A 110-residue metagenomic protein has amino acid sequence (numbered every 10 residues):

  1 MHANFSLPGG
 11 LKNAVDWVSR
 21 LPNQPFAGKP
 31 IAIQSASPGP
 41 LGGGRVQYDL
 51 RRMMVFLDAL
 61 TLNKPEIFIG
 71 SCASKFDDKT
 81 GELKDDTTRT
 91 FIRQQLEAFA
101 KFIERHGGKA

Functional and structural regions predicted by a protein language model:
M1-D58: Helix-loop-strand module that forms the ligand-binding subsite of alpha/beta enzymes
L60-A110: Glycine-rich phosphate/pyrophosphate-binding loop and the adjoining helix
